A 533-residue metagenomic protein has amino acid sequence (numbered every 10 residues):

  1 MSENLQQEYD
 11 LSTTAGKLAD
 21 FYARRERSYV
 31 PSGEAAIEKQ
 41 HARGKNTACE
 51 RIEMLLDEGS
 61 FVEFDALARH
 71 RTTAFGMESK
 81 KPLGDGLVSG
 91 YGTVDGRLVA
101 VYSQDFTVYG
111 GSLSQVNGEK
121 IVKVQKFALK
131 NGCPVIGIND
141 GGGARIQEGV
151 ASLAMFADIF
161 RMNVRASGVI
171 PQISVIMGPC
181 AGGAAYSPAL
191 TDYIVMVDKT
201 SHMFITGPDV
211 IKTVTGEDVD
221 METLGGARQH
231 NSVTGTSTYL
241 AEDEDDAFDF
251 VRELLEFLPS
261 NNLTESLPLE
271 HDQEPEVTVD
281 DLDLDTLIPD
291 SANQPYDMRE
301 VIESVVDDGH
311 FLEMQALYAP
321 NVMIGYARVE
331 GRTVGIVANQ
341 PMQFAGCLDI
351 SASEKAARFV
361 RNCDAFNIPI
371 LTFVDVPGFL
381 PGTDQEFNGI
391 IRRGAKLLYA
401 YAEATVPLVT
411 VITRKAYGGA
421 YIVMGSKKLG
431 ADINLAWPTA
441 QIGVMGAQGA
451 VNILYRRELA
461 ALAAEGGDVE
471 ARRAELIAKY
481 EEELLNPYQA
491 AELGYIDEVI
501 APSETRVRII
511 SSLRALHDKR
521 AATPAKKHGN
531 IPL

Functional and structural regions predicted by a protein language model:
M1-L533: Ligand-binding clefts of soluble mixed alpha/beta catalytic domains
